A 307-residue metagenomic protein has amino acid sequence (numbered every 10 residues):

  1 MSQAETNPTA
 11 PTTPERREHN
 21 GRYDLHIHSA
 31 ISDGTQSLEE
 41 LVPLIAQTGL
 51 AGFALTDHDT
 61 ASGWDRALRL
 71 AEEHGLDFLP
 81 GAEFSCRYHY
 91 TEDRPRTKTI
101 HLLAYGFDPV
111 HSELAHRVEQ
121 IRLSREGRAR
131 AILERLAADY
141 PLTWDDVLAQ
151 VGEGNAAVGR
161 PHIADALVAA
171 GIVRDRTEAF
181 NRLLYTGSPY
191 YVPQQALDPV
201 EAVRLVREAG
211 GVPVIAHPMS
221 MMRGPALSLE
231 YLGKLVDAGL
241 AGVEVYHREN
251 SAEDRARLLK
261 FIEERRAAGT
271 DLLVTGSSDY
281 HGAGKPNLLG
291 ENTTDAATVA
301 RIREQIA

Functional and structural regions predicted by a protein language model:
M1-T99, L184-Y185, L197, E201-L205 (+4 more regions): An N-terminally biased module of ancient metal coordination in phosphate/nucleic-acid-related enzymes
D57, V118-R122, E126, E153 (+1 more regions): Short gly/ser-rich anion-binding loops that grip negatively charged ligand groups
D77, G152-G154: Short, structured active-site-proximal loop/turn typified by the sulfatase FGly-forming signature C/S-X-P-X-R
A82, A104-D108, Y140: Generic hydrophobic/packing signal
E83-Y88, T97, L103, A131 (+3 more regions): Phosphodiester-processing cores and adjacent nucleic acid-binding clamps
H89-Q120, S124-E126, V168-G187, G290-A307: Active-site gating loops and adjacent loop-to-helix segments of metal-dependent hydrolytic enzymes
L123-V151: Conserved phosphoryl-transfer catalytic core
N155-S220: Conserved acidic, metal-coordinating active-site core of Asp-based, Mg2+-dependent phosphoryl-transfer enzymes
